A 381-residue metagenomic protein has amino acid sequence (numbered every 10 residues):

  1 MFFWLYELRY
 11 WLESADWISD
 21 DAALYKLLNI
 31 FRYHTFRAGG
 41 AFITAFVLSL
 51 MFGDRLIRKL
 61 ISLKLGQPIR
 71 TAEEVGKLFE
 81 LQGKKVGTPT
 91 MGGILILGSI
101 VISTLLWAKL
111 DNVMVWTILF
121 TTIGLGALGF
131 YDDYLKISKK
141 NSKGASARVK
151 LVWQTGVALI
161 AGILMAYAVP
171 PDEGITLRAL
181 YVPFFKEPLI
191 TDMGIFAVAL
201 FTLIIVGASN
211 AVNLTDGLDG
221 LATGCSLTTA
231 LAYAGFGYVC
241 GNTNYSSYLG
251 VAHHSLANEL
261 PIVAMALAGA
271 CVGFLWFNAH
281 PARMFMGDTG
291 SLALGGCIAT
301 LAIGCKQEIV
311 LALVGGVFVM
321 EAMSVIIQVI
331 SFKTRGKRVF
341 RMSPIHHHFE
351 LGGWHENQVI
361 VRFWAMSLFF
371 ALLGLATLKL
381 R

Functional and structural regions predicted by a protein language model:
F2-K59, E73-E74, G98-A127, A161-Y181 (+2 more regions): Alpha-helical transmembrane segments
K59-F79, L135-S142, P344: Flexible loop linkers connecting adjacent transmembrane helices in multi-pass alpha-helical membrane transporters
T71-T88, S142-K150, L351: Juxtamembrane helix-capping/reentrant segments at transmembrane boundaries
K84-L97, V149-V157, E356-M366: Select subsegments of transmembrane alpha-helices in polytopic membrane proteins, especially boundary-proximal
V86, D111-L119, S138-W153: Membrane-interfacial loop-to-helix junctions in multi-pass inner-membrane proteins
T90, G126-D132: N-terminal amphipathic, basic-rich helices that act as targeting or association modules
K136-S146, V182-I190, H355: Membrane interface segments of multi-pass transport proteins and intramembrane proteases
A147-G156, G174-T176, Y181-P183: Glycine-rich, mobile lid/loop segments that gate access to catalytic sites or pores
